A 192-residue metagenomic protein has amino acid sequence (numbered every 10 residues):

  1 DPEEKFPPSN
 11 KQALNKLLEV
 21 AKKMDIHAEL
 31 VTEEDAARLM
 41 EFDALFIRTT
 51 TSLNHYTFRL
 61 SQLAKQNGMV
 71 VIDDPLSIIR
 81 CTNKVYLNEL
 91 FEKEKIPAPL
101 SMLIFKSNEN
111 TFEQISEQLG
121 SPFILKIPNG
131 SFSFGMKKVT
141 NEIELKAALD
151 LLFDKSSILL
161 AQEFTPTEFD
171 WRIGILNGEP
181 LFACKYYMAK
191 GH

Functional and structural regions predicted by a protein language model:
D1-L100: Conserved N-proximal alpha/beta basic substrate-recognition cap immediately N-terminal to, or forming the N-lobe
P2-E4, S77-I78, K106-E109, P128-F132 (+2 more regions): Short acidic/polar capping segments at secondary-structure boundaries
L30, L100, P122-L125, I158-Q162: A short linear hydrophobic-aromatic micro-motif
F46-R48, E89-E92, E117-G120, E142-I143 (+1 more regions): Short, hinge-like loop/turn segments at secondary-structure boundaries
R48, I104, Y186: Conserved residues at the C-terminal ends of beta-strands
P99-P122: Rossmann-like NAD(P)H-binding beta-loop-alpha module
F134-H192: Phosphate-binding site of ATP-dependent enzymes
